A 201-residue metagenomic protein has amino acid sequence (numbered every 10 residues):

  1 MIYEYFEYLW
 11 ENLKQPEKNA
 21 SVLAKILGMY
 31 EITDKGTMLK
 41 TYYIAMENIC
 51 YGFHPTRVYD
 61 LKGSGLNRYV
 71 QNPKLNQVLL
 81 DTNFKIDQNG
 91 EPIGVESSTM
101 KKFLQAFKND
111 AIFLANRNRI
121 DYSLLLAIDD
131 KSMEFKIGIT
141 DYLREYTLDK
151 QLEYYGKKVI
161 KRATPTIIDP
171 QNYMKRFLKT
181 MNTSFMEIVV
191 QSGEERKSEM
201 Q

Functional and structural regions predicted by a protein language model:
M1-Q201: Polybasic, positively charged surfaces/segments
